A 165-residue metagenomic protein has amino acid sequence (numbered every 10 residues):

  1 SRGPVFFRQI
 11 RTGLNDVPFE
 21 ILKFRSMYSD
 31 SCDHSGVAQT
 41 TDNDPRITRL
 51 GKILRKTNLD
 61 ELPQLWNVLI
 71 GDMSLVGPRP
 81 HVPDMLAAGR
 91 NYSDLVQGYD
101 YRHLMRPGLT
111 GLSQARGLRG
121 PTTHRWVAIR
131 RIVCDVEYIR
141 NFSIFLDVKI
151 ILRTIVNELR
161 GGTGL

Functional and structural regions predicted by a protein language model:
S1-L165: Conserved small/aromatic sequence motifs within transmembrane helices
